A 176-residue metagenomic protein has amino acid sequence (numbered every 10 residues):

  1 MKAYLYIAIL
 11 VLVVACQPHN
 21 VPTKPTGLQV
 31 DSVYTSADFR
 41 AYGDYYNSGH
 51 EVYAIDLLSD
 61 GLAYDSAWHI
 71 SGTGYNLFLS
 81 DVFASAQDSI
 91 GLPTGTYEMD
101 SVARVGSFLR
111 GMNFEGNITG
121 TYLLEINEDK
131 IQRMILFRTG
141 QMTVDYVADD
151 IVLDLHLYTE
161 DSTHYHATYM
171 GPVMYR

Functional and structural regions predicted by a protein language model:
K2-I9: Sec-dependent signal peptide recognition, specifically the positively charged N-region followed immediately by
L12-A15: C-terminal motif of bacterial Sec signal peptides marking the signal peptidase cleavage site
Q17-N20: Bacterial signal peptide processing site
P25-Y42: Post-signal peptide N-terminal segment of mature Sec-exported envelope proteins
V30, S36, I131-G140, H164-Y165: A broad structural signal for short, well-ordered beta-strand segments within beta-sheet-rich domains
D38-E51, T143-V152: Short, ordered beta-strand-loop transition motifs
Y46-T143: Surface-exposed helix/loop patches within compact recognition domains
G140-R176: C-terminal or internal capping secondary-structure element at the end of a domain, subdomain, or sheet
